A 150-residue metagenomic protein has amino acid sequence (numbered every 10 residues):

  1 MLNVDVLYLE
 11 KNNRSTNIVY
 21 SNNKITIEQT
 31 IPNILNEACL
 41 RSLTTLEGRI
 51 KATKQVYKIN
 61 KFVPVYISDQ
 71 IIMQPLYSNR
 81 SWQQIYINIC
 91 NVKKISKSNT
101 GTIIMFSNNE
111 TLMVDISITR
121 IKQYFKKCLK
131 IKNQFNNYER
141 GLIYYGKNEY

Functional and structural regions predicted by a protein language model:
M1-I87, N91-Y150: Eukaryotic intrinsically disordered, low-complexity regulatory linkers and tails enriched in Ser/Thr/Pro
